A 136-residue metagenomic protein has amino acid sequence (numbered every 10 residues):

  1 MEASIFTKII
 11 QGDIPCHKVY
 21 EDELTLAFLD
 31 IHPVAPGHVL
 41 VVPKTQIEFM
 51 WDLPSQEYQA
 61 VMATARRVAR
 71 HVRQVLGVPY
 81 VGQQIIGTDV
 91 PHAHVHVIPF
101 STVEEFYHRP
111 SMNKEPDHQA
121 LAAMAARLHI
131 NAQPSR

Functional and structural regions predicted by a protein language model:
M1-R136: HIT superfamily nucleotide-processing domains
